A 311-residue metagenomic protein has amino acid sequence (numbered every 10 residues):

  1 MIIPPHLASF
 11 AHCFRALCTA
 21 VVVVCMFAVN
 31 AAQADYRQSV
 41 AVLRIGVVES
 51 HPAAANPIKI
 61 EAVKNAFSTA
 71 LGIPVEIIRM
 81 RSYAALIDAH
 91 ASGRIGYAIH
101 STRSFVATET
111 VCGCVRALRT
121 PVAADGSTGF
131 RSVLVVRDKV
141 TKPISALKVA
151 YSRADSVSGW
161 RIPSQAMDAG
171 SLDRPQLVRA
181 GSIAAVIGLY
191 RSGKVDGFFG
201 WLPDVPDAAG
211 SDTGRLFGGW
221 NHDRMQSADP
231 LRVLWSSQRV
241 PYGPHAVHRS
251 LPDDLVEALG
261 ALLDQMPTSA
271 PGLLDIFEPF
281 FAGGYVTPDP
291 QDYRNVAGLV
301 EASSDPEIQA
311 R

Functional and structural regions predicted by a protein language model:
I2-C18: Bacterial N-terminal signal peptides that target proteins for export
R15-A28: Bacterial N-terminal signal peptides
N30-Q33: Sec/Tat signal peptide C-region and signal peptidase I cleavage site
D35-V106: Extracytoplasmic small-molecule ligand-binding "clamshell" domains of the periplasmic binding protein/Venus flytrap
R37-V47, H51-A62, L251-R311: An extracytoplasmic/periplasmic, membrane-proximal ligand-sensing/linker region
I77-D88, R103, V122, Q176-G188: Short helix-initiation/N-cap motifs at beta->coil->alpha
D88-S145, A154-D155: Acidic, polar ligand-binding/catalytic clefts
V140, S145-D253: Pocket-lining segment of extracytoplasmic ligand-binding domains
